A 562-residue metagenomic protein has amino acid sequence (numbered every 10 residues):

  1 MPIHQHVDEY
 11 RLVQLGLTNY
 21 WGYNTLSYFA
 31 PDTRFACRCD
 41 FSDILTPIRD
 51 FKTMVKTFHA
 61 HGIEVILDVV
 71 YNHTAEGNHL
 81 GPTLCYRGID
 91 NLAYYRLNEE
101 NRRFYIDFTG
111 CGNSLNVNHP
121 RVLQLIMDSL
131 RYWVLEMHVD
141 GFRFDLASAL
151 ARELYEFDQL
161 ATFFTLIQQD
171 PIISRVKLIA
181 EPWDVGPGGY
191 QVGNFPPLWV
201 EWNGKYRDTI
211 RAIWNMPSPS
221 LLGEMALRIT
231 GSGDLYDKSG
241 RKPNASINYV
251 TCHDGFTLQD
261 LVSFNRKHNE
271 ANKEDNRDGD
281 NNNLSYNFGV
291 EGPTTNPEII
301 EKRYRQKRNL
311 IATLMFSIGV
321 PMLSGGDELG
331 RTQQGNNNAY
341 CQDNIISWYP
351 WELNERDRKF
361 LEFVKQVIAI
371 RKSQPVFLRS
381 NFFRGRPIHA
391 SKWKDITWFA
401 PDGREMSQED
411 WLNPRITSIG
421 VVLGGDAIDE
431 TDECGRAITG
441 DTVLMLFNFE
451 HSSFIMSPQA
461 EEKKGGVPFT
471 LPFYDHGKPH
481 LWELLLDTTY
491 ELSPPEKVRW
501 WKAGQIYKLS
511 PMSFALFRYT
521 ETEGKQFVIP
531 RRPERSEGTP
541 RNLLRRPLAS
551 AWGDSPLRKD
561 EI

Functional and structural regions predicted by a protein language model:
M1-F41, N244-S285, M512-F514, I562: N-terminal structural segment of carbohydrate-active enzymes
M1-V139, L146-Q169, G189, L235: Substrate-binding/active-site clefts of carbohydrate-active enzymes
H6-Y10, N72-T83, R143, A149-E153 (+7 more regions): Flexible loop/turn segments at secondary-structure boundaries
G112-L115, F144-A149, F288-I300, I345-E352 (+1 more regions): Glycine- and acidic
M137-H138, R143, G319, K508: Short loop/turn motifs at secondary-structure junctions
H138, Q159-G325, L329-G330, N338-Q342 (+3 more regions): Conserved alpha/beta catalytic core and glycan-binding cleft of carbohydrate-active enzymes
I300-Q306, T313-L323, D327-S536, P540-R546 (+1 more regions): Carbohydrate-interacting/catalytic domains
